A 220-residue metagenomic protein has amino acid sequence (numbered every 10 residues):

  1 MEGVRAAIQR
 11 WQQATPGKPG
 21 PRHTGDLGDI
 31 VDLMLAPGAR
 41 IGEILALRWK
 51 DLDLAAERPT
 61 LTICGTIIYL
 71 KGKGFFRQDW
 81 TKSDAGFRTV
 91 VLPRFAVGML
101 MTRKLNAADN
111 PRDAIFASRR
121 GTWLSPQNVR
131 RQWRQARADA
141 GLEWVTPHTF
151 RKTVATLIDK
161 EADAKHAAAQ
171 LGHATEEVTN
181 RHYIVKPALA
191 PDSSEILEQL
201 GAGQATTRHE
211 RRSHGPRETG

Functional and structural regions predicted by a protein language model:
M1-E2, I8-Q13, H23-L27, C64-G72 (+1 more regions): Active-site/catalytic core of tyrosine-dependent DNA strand-transfer enzymes
M1-L47, A55-E57, A85-F87, F95 (+1 more regions): Basic, Lys/Arg- and aromatic-enriched nucleic-acid-binding interface segment
A6-P21, I67-T89, R94-A96, S118-R120 (+3 more regions): C-terminal secondary-structure termini that scaffold catalytic or DNA-interacting sites
P19-P21, V129, A138, T146-T149 (+2 more regions): Recognition helices and adjacent regulatory flanks at domain boundaries
G25-G28, T122, P126, E143-E161 (+1 more regions): Short basic/aromatic active-site micro-motif
I30-D32, A36-E43, R134-Q135, D139 (+2 more regions): C-terminal catalytic core of tyrosine-transesterase DNA break-rejoin enzymes
D51-R58, W144, E161-H182, E210-H214: Short, polar N-cap/turn motifs at the start of nucleic acid-interacting alpha helices
